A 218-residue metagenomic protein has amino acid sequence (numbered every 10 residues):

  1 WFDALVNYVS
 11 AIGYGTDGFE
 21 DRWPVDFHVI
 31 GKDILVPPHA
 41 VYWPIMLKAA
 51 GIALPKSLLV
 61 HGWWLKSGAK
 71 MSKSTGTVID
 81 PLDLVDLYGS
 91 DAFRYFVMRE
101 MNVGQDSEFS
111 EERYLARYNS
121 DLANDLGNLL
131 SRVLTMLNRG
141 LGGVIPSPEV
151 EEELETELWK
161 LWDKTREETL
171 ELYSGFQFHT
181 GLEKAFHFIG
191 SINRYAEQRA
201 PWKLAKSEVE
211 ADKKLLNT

Functional and structural regions predicted by a protein language model:
W1-R139, G181-A185: Structured secondary-structure scaffolds
E100, Q105, R113-E151, L158-T218: Helix-rich, typically C-terminal accessory recognition domains appended to large enzymatic cores
